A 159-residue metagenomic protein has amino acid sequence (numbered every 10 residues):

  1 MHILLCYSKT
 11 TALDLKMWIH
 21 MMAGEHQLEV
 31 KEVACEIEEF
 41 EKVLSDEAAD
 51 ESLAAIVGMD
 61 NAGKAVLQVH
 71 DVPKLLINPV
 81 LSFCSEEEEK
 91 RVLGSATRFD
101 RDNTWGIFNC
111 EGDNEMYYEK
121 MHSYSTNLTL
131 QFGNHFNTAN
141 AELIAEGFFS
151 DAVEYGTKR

Functional and structural regions predicted by a protein language model:
M1-D50: Active-site catalytic motif of lipid deacylating hydrolases and related acyltransferases
H2-I3, A55, P73: Structural motif
L5-S8, V57, Q131-G133: Short hydrophobic segments within beta-strands
T10-T11, E36-E39, D60-A62, N134-N137: Short beta->alpha connector loops
A12-H20, V66, A141-A145: Short, highly selective alpha-helical patches that border small-molecule cofactor pockets in redox/cofactor-processing
E51, V66-P73: Glycosyltransferases and closely related glycan-assembly transferases that use nucleotide-activated donors
A54-L67: Gly/Ala-rich beta-loop-alpha elbow adjacent to hydrolase catalytic centers
P73-R159: The alpha/beta-hydrolase serine catalytic core
